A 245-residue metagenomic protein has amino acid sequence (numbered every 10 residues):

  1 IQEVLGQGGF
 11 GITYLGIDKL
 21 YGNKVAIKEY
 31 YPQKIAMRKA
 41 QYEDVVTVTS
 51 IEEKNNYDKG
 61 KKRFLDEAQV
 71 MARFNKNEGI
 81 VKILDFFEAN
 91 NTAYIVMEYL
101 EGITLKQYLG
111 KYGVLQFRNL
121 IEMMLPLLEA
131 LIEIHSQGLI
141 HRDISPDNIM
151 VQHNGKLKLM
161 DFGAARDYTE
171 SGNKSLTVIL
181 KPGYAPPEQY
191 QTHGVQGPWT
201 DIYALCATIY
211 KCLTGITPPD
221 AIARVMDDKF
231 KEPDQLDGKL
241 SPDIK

Functional and structural regions predicted by a protein language model:
Q2-G8, T13: Protein kinase glycine-rich loop
R38-R73: AlphaC helix of the eukaryotic protein kinase fold
D85-F86: Activation-segment/catalytic-loop signature of the eukaryotic protein kinase fold
N90-T104, Y108: Conserved short submotifs of the Hanks-type protein kinase catalytic core that shape the nucleotide-binding pocket
M123-M124: Activation segment signature within eukaryotic-like protein kinase domains
L127-L139: Protein kinase catalytic-loop region centered on the HRD/HxD motif
G183-K245: C-terminal lobe helix-coil module of Hanks-type protein kinase domains
